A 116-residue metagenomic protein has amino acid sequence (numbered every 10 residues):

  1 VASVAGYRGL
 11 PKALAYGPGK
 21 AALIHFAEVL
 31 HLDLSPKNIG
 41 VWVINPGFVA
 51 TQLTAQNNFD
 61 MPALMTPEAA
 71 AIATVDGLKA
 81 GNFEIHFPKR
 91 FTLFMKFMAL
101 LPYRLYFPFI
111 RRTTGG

Functional and structural regions predicted by a protein language model:
S3: Residue(s) in the substrate-gating loop at a strand-loop-helix junction that position the organic substrate next
G6-R8: Conserved catalytic-site region of short-chain dehydrogenase/reductase
L10-L14: Active-site loop immediately N-terminal to the catalytic Tyr-X3-Lys motif of short-chain dehydrogenase/reductase
Y16, I24: Catalytic tyrosine of NAD(P)H-dependent dehydrogenase/reductases that use a Tyr as the general acid/base
G19: Active-site helix of classical SDR
L32-P36: Alpha-helical segment proximal to the catalytic Tyr-Lys
V43, F59-F94: C-terminal helical subdomain
P46-Q56, D60: Short, flexible catalytic-loop segment of classical short-chain dehydrogenase/reductase
